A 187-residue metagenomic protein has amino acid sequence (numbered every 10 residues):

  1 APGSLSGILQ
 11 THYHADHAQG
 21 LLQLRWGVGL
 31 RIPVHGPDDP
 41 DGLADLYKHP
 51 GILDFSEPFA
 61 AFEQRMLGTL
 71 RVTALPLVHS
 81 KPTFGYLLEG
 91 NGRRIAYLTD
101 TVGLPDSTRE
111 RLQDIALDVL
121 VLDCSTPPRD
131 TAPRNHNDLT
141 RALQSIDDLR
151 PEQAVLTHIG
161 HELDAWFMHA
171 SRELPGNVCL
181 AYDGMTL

Functional and structural regions predicted by a protein language model:
A1-L98, V102-L112, M168-L187: Binuclear metal-dependent hydrolase catalytic cores
L104-T186: Cap/insert and terminal regions of metallo-dependent hydrolase folds
